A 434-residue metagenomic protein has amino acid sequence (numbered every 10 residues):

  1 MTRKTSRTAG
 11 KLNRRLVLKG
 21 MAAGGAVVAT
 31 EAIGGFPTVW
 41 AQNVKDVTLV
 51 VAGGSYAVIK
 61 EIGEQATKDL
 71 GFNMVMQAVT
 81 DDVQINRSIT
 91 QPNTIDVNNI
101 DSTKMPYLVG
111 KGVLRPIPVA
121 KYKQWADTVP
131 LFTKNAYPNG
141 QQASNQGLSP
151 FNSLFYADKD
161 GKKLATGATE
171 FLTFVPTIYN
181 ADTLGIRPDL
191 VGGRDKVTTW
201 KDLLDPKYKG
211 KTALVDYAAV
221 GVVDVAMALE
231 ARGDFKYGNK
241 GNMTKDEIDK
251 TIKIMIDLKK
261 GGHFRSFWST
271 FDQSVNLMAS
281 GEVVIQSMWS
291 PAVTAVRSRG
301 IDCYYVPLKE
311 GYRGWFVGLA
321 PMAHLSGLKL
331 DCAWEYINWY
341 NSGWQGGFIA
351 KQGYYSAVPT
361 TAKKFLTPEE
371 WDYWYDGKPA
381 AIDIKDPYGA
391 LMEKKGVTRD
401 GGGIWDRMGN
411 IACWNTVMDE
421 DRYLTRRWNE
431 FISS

Functional and structural regions predicted by a protein language model:
M1-L12, L16, T38: N-terminal secretory signal peptides
L12-T30: N-terminal export leaders
A41, A320-R399: Mature extracytoplasmic/periplasmic domains
Q42-K111: Early extracytoplasmic/lumenal segment of secretory-pathway proteins
N93-N98, R115-T183: A structural signal for short loop-to-beta-strand junctions that line the ligand-binding cleft of periplasmic/secreted
G221, A226, Y237-D272: Glycine-centered hinge/linker elements that transmit conformational signals in sensory and ligand-binding systems
H263-S326, K363-L366: Extracytoplasmic/periplasmic substrate-binding proteins
G389-S434: Conserved C-terminal helix/tail region of periplasmic/extracytoplasmic solute-binding proteins
